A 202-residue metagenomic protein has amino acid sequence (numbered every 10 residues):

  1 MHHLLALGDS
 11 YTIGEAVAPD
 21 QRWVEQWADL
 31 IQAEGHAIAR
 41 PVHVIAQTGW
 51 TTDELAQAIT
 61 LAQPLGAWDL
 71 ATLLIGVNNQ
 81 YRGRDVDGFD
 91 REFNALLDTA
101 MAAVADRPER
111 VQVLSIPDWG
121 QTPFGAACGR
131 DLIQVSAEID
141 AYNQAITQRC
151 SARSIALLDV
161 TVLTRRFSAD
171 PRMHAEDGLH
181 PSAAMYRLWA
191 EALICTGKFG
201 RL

Functional and structural regions predicted by a protein language model:
M1-T48, A58-A67, S182: Serine-esterase "nucleophile elbow" of acetyl-processing enzymes
Q47-T51, Q134-V135: Short, flexible loop segments at the rims of nucleotide/cofactor-binding pockets, characterized by
Q57-L202: Alpha-helical cap/lid subdomain in secreted, periplasmic, or secretory-pathway luminal O-acyl-processing enzymes
